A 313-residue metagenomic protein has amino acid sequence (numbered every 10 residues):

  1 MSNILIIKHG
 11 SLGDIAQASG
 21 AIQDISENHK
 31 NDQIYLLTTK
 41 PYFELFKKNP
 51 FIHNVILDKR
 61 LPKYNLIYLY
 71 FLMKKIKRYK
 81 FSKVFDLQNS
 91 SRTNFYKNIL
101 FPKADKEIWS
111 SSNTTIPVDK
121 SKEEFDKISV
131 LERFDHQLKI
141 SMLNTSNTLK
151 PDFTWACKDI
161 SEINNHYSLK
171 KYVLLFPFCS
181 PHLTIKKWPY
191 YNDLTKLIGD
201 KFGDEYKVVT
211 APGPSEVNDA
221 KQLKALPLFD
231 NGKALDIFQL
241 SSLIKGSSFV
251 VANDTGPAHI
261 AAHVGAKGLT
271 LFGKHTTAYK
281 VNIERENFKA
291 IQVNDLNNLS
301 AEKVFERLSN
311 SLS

Functional and structural regions predicted by a protein language model:
M1-L12, L175: Nucleotide-activated donor-dependent transferases that construct or modify glycoconjugates
I7-S19, L45, S180-P189: A short, glycine/small-residue-rich beta-strand->loop->alpha-helix junction that serves as a flexible
I15-E27, P41-E44, L194: Short amphipathic alpha-helix
Q33-N65, L226-L228: Conserved nucleotide-sugar phosphate-binding/catalytic loop shared by glycosyltransferases and other
I56-D152, L169-P177, P181, H275-A278 (+2 more regions): Conserved nucleotide-diphosphate donor binding/catalytic pocket of glycan-assembly enzymes
S111-S112, D230-N231, H259-S313: Nucleotide-sugar donor-binding patch of glycosyltransferase catalytic domains
D152-N218: Active-site donor-nucleotide binding/catalytic segment of nucleotide-sugar enzymes
Y190-L269, G273: Donor-binding and catalytic core of enzymes assembling or modifying cell-surface/extracellular glycoconjugates
